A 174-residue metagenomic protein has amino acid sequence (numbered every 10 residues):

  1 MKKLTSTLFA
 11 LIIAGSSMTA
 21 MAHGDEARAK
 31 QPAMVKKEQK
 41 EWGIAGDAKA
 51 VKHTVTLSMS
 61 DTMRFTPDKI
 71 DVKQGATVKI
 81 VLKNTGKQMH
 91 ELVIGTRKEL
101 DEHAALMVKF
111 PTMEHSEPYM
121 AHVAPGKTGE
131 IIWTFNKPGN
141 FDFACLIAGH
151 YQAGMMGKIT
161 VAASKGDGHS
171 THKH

Functional and structural regions predicted by a protein language model:
M1-L8: Bacterial N-terminal signal peptides that target proteins for export
S17-T19: N-terminal signal peptide c-region/cleavage motif recognized by signal peptidases
H23-K36, R64, E117-H174: Extracellular/periplasmic metallocenter environments
W42, D47-T77: N-terminal edge beta-strand
L82-N84: Asparagine-centered strand-capping/turn motif at beta-strand->loop junctions
E91-G95: Beta-strand signatures of extracellular beta-sandwich domains
K98-K109: Short aromatic-acidic-glycine turn motif
V108-E117: Short beta-strand and strand-turn-strand segments in soluble, beta-rich domains
